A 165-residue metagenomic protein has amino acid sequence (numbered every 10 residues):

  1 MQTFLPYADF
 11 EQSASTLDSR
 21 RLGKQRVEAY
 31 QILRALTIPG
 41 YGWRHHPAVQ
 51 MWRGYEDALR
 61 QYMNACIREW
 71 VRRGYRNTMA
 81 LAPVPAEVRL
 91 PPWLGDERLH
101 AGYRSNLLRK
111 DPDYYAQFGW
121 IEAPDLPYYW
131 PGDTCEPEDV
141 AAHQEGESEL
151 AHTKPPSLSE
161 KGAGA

Functional and structural regions predicted by a protein language model:
M1-L150: Expand to "…catalyze enediolate/carbanion chemistry for C-C bond making/breaking, isomerization, decarboxylation
P156-L158: Ser/Thr/Pro/Gly-rich low-complexity, intrinsically disordered segments
E160-G162: Glycine-biased, low-complexity coil/linker segments
